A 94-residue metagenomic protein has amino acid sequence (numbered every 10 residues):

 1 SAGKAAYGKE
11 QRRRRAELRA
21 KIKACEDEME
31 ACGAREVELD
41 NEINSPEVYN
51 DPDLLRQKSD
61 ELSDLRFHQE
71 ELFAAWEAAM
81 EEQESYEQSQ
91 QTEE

Functional and structural regions predicted by a protein language model:
S1-E94: Charged, heptad-repeat coiled-coil alpha-helices that serve as long linker/dimerization "arms" in large NTP-dependent
